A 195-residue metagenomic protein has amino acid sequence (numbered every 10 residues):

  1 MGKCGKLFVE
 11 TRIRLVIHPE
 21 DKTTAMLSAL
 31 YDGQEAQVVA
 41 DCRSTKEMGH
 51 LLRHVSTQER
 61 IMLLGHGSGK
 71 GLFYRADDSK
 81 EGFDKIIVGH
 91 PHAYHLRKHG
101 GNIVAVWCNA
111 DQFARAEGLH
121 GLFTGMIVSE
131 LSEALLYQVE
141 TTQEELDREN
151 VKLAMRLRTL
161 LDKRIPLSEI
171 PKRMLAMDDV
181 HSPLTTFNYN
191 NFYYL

Functional and structural regions predicted by a protein language model:
M1-M62, N102-V106, A110: A domain-level signal for caspase-like cysteine endopeptidase catalytic cores and their zymogen-processing architecture
C4-R12, F83-K85, G89-H92, T141-L195: Caspase-like cysteine protease fold
G5, H66, A110, M126 (+1 more regions): Residue-level marker of positions within ordered structural domains that often coincide with functionally constrained
L27-A29, G49-R53, I87-R97, F113-G118 (+3 more regions): Short amphipathic alpha-helical segments and helix-helix/interface helices
Q58-F83: A glycine-rich, hydrophobic loop/mini-helix early in the fold
L63-K70, N109-F123, L160, I165: A broadly tuned preference for mixed-charge, low-complexity surface segments
S68, E130-L135, E149-V151: Short, surface-exposed, polar/charged, turn-prone segments marking secondary-structure boundaries
Y74-E144: Catalytic cores of nucleophile-dependent amide-cleaving enzymes
